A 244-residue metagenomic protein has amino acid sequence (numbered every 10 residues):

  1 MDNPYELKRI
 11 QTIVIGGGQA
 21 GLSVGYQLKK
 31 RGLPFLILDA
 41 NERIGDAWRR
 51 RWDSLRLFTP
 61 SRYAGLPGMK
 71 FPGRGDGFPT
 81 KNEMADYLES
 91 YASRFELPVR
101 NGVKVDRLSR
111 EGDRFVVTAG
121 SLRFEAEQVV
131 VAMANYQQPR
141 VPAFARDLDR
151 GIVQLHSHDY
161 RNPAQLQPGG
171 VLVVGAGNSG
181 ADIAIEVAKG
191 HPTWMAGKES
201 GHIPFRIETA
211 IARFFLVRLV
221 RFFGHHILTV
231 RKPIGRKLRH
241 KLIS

Functional and structural regions predicted by a protein language model:
Y5-I37, V173, S179-A188: N-terminal Rossmann-like FAD-binding beta1-loop-alpha1 element of flavoenzymes
R9-Q11, G102, P168: Phosphate-coordination loops involved in phosphoryl transfer and adenosine-cofactor binding
I13-I15, Y26-D53, G190-F205: Glycine-rich FAD pyrophosphate-binding loop
E42-K70, P204-R218: Conserved N-terminal glycine-rich FAD pyrophosphate-binding loop of Rossmann-like flavoproteins
R62-E89, R94, T229-S244: Conserved N-terminal/central alpha/beta ligand/cofactor-binding core
R74, T80-E83, M133-T193: Glycine-rich dinucleotide-binding loop and its adjacent helix/turn
G77-Q137: Feature captures the FAD/FMN-dependent oxidoreductase FAD-binding
G180-S244: Dinucleotide-binding/catalytic capping subdomain of oxidoreductase cores
